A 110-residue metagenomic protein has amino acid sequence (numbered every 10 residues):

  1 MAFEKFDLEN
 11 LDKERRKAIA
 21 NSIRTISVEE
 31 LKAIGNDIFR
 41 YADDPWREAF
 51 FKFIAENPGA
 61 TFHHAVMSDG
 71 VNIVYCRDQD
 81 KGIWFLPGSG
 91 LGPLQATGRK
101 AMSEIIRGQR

Functional and structural regions predicted by a protein language model:
M1-E4, E9-N10, K17, I54-A55 (+2 more regions): Intrinsic low-complexity, intrinsically disordered segments enriched in polar/basic residues
F3-A18, S22, I26-L31, G35-I38 (+1 more regions): Mixed-charge, Lys/Arg-enriched low-complexity segments
A33, I38-K100: Acidic, low-complexity, intrinsically disordered interaction modules
